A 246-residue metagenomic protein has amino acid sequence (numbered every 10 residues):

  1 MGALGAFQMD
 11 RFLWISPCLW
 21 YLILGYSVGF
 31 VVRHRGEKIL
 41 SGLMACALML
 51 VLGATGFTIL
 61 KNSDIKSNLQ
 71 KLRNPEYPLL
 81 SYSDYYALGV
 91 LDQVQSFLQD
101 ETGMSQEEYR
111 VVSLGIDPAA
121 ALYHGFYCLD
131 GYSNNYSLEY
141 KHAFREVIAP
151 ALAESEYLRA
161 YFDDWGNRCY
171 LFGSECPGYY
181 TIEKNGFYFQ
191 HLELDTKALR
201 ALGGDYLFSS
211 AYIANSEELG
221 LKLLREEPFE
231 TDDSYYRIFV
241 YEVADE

Functional and structural regions predicted by a protein language model:
M1-L22, S27-V28: Membrane-helix boundary/interfacial segments in multi-pass membrane proteins
I15, G36-G42, C46, S209-L219: Extended, basic/helix-rich recognition subdomains
W20, R33, Y212: Residue-level marker of positions within ordered structural domains that often coincide with functionally constrained
G29-D64: Signature aromatic-anchored transmembrane alpha helix within multi-pass, membrane-resident enzymes that catalyze glycan
L60-E246: Extracytoplasmic
